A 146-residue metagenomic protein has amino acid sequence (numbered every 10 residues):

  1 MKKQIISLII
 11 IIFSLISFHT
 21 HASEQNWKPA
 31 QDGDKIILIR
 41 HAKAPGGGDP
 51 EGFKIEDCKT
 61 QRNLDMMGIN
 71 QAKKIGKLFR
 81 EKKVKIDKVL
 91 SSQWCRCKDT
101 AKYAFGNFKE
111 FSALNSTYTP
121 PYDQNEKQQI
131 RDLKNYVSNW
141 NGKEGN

Functional and structural regions predicted by a protein language model:
M1-L8: Bacterial N-terminal signal peptides that target proteins for export
L8-I16: Bacterial N-terminal signal peptides
F13, R131-S138: A broadly conserved amphipathic alpha-helix scaffold signal in soluble, globular proteins
I16-A22: Sec/Tat signal peptide C-region and signal peptidase I cleavage site
S23-P121, K127-R131: Active-site-proximal alpha-helix that buttresses catalytic centers in soluble enzyme cores
V137-N146: Active-site-adjacent alpha-helix immediately C-terminal to a catalytic or transition-state-stabilizing loop
